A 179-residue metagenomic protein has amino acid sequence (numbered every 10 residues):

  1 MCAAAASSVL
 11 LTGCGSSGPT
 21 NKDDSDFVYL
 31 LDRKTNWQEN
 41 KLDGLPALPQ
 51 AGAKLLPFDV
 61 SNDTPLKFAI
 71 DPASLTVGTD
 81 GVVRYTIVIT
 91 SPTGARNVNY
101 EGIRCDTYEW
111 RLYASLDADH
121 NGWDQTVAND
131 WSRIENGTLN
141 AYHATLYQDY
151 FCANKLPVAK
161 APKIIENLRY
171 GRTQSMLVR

Functional and structural regions predicted by a protein language model:
M1-C2: Bacterial N-terminal signal peptides that target proteins for export
S7-S8: N-terminal export/membrane-targeting signals
L11-G13: C-terminal motif of bacterial Sec signal peptides marking the signal peptidase cleavage site
G15-R179: N-terminal secretory-pathway/extracellular module detecting exported/lumenal segments and adjacent signal-anchor/first
